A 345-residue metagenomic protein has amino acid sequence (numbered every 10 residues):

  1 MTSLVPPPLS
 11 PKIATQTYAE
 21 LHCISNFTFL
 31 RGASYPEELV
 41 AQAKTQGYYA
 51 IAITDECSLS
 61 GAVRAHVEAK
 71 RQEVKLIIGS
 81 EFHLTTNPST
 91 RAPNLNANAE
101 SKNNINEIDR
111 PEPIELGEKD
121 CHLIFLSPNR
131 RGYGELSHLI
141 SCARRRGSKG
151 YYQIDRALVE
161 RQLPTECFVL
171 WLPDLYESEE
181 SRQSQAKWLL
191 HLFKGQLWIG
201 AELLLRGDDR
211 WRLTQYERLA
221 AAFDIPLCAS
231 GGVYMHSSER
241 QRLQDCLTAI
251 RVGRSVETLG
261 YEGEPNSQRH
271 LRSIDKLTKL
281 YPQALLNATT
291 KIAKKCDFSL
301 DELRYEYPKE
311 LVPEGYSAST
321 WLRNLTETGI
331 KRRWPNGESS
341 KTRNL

Functional and structural regions predicted by a protein language model:
M1-S25, Y35, L39-A50, T85-L203 (+1 more regions): Conserved active-site carboxylates
Q16-S80: N-terminal cofactor/phosphate-binding cores enriched in small/glycine residues, especially glycine-rich loops such as
L39, G61, A65, Q185-L189 (+1 more regions): A general structural detector for well-ordered alpha-helical segments in enzyme core domains, enriched
E56-G61, L84, L205-D209, Y234-S237: Acidic, metal-coordinating catalytic cores used for nucleic-acid/nucleotide bond scission and strand-transfer chemistry
A65-Q72, L192, L219-F223, I292: Alpha-helical structural signal in soluble globular domains
R206, W211-C228: Conserved mixed alpha/beta core segments that line enzyme active sites in large multi-domain catalysts
P226-E239: Short acidic/histidine-rich active-site segments
